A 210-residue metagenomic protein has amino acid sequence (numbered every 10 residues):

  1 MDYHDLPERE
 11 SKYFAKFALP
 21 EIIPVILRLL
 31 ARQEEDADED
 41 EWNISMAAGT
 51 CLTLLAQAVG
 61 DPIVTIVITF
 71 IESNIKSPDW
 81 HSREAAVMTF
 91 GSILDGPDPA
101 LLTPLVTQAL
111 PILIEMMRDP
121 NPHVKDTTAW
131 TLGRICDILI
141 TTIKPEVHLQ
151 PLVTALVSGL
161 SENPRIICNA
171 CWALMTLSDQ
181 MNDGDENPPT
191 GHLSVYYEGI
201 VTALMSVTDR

Functional and structural regions predicted by a protein language model:
M1-R210: Karyopherin-beta/Importin-beta family HEAT-repeat alpha-solenoid scaffold
